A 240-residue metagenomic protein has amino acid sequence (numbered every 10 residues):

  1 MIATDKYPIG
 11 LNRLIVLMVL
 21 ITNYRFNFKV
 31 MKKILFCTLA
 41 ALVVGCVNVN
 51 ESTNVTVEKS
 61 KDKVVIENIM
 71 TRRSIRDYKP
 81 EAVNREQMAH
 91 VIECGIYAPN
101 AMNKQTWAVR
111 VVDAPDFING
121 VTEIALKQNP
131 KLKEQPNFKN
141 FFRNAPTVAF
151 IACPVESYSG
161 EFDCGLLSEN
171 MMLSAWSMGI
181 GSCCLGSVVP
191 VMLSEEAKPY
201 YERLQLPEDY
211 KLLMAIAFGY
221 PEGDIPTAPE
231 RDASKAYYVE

Functional and structural regions predicted by a protein language model:
A3-T4, T22: Ala/Thr-enriched low-complexity intrinsically disordered regions
I9-V30: Short, Lys/Arg-enriched N-terminal segments with co-localized hydrophobic residues within the first ~10-30 amino acids
I34-L42: Sec-dependent N-terminal signal peptides
C46-E240: Acidic, surface-exposed loops and disordered segments
